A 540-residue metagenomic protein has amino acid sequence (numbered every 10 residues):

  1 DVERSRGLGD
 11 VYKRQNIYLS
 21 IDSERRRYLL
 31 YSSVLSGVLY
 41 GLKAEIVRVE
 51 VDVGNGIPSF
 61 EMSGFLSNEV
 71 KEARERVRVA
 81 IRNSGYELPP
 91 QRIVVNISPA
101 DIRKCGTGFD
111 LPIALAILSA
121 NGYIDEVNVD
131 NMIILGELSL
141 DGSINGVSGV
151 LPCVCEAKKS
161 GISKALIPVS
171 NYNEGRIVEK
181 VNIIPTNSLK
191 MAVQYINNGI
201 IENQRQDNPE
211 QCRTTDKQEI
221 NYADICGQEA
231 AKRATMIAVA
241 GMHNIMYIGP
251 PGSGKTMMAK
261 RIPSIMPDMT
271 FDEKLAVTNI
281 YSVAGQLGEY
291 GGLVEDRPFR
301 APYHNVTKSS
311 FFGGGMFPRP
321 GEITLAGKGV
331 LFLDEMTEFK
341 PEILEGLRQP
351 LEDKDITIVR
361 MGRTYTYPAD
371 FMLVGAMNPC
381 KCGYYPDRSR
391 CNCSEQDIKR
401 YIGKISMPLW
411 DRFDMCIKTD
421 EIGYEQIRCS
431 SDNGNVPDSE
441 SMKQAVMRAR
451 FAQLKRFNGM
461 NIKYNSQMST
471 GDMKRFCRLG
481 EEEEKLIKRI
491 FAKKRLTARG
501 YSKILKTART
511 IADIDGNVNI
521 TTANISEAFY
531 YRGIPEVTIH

Functional and structural regions predicted by a protein language model:
D1-Q15, E137: Single conserved hydrophobic/aromatic residue that forms the stacking wall/gate of nucleotide- or nucleobase-binding
N16-M246, S253-T256, G500-Y501, V518-H540: Peripheral, non-AAA+ core regions of ATP-driven protein-machinery
L66-R74, P89, N96-G106, P318 (+1 more regions): Basic, amphipathic alpha-helical bundle interface domains used for macromolecular binding and assembly
Y247-Q286: Walker A/P-loop
G249, G313, E335: The Walker A (P-loop) glycine that initiates the GxxxxGKT/S ATP-binding motif of P-loop NTPases
P302-I323: Short glycine-rich substrate-engagement loop in P-loop NTPases that contacts/grips substrate
K328, D334-E335: Walker B catalytic acidic pair
